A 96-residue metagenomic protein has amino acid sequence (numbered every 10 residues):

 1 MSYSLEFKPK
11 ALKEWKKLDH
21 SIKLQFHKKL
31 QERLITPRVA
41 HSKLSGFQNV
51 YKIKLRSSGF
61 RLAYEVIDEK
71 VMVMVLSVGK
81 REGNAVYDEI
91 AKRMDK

Functional and structural regions predicted by a protein language model:
S2-S4, L12-K13, L24, L55-F60 (+1 more regions): Enriched for short, Lys/Arg-rich terminal
Y3, P9-Q31, I35-R38: A contiguous binding-surface segment within folded domains or other stable secondary-structure elements
E6, S21, H41, V50-K52 (+1 more regions): Generic N-terminal leader/processing signal
K16, I22, F26, S45-N49 (+2 more regions): Helix-centric, low-specificity signal for extended rod-like, repetitive segments
Q31-L55: A short, surface-exposed loop/turn module that caps and links secondary-structure elements
